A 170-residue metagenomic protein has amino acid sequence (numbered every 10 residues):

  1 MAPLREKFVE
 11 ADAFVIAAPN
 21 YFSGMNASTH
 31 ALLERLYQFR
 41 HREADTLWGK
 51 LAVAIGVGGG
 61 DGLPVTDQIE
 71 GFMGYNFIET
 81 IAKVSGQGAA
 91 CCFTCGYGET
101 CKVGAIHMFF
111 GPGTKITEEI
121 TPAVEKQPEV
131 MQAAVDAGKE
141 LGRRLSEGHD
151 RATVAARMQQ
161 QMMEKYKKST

Functional and structural regions predicted by a protein language model:
M1-G88: Helix-loop-strand module that forms the ligand-binding subsite of alpha/beta enzymes
V84-T170: Glycine-rich phosphate/pyrophosphate-binding loop and the adjoining helix
